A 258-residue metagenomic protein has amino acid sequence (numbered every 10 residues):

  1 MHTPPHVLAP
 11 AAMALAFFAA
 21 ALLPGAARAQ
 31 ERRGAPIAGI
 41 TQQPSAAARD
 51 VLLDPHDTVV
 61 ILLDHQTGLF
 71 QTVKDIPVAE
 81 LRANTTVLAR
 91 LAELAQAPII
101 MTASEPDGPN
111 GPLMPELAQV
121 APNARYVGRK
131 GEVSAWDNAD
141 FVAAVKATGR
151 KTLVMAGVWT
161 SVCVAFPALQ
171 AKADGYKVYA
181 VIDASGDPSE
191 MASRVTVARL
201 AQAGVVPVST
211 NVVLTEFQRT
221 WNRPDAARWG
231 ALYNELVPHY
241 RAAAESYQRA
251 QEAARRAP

Functional and structural regions predicted by a protein language model:
M1-M13: Bacterial N-terminal signal peptides that target proteins for export
P10-L22: Bacterial N-terminal signal peptides
G25-A29: Sec/Tat signal peptide C-region and signal peptidase I cleavage site
Q30-G131, R194-A201, V205, F217-P258: Active-site acidic carboxylates
E93-I100, P122-R125, A147-L153, Y176-V181: Short, surface-exposed connector motifs at secondary-structure boundaries
N110-L117, F141-V142, P167-K172: Distinct, well-ordered alpha-helical segments
Y126-K146: Glycine-rich oxoanion-binding loops at beta->alpha junctions
T152-T210: A contiguous pocket-lining binding segment that forms or flanks enzyme active sites
